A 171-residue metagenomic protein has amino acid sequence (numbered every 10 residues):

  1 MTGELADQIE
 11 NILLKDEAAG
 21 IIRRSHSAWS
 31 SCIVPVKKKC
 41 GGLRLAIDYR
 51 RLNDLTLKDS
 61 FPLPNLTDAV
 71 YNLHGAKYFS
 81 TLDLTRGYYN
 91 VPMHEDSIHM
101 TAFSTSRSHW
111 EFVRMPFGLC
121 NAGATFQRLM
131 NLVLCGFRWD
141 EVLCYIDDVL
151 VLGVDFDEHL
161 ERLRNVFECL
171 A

Functional and structural regions predicted by a protein language model:
M1-A171: Retroelement reverse transcriptase polymerase core
